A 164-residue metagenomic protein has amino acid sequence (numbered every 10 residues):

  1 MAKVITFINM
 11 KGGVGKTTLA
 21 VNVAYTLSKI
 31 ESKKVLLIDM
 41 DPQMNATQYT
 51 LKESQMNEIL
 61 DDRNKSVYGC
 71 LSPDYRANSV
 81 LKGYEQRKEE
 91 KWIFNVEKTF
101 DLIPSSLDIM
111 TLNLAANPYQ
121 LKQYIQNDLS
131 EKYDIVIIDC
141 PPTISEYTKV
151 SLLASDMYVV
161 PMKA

Functional and structural regions predicted by a protein language model:
M1-A164: P-loop NTP-binding core
